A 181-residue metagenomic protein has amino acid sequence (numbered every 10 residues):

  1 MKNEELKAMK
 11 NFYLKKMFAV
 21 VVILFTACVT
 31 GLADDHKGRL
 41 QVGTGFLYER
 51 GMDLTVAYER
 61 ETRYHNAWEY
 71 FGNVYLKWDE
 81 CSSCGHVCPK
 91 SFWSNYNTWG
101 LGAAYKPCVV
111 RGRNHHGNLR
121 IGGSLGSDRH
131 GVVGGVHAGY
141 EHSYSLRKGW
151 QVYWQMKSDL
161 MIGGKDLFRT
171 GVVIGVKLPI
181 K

Functional and structural regions predicted by a protein language model:
M1-K37, I180-K181: Cleavable N-terminal export/targeting peptides
A8, K16, V21-V22, N66 (+3 more regions): A periodicity- and composition-biased signal for non-globular, repetitive helical segments
F12, M17-F18, Q41, T62 (+5 more regions): Small/flexible residues
A27, D34, R39-Q41, Y96-T98 (+6 more regions): Compositionally biased, low-complexity repeat tracts
G31-W78, G171, K177-K181: Short glycine/proline- and aromatic-enriched beta-strand/turn motifs that initiate or cap beta-hairpins
V42-T55, W93-N97, L125-V136, L160-R169: Solvent-exposed loop/turn segments connecting transmembrane beta-strands in outer-membrane beta-barrel proteins
E59-V152, L178-K181: Gram-negative (and chloroplast) outer-membrane scaffold detector with strong preference for beta-barrel transmembrane
Q155-M156: Internal, hydrophobic beta-strand segments that form the core of beta-sheet-rich folds
